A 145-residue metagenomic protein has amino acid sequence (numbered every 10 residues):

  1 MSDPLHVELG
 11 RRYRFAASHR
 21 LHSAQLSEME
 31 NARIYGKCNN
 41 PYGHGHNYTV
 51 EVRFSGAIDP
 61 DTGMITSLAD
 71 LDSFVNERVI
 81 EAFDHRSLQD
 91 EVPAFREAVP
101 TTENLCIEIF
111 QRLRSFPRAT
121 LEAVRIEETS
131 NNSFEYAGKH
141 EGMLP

Functional and structural regions predicted by a protein language model:
M1-P145: Charge-rich, low-complexity N-terminal segments
